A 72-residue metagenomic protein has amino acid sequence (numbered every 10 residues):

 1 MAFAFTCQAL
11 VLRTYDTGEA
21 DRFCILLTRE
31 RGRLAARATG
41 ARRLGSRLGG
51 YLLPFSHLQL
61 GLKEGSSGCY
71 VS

Functional and structural regions predicted by a protein language model:
A2-S72: A surface-exposed, charged beta-strand/loop segment in the N-terminal or early-internal portion of soluble proteins
